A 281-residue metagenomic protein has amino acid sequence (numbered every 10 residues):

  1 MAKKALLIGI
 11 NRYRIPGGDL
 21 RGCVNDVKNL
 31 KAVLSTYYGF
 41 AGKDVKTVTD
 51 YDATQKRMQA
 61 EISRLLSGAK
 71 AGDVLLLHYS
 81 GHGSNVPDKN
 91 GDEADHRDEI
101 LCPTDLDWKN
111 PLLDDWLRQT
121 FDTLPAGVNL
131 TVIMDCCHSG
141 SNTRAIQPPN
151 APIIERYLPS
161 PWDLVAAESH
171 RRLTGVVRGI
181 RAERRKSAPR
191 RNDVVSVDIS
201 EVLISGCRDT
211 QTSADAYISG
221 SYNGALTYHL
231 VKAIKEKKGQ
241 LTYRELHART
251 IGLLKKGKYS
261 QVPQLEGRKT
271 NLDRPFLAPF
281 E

Functional and structural regions predicted by a protein language model:
M1-E281: Cysteine endopeptidase catalytic domains of the caspase/legumain-like
